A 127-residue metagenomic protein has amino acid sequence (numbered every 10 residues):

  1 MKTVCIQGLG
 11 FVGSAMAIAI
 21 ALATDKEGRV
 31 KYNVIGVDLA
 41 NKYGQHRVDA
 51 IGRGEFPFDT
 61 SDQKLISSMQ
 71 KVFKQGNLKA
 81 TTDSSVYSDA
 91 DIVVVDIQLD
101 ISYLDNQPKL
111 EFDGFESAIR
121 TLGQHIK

Functional and structural regions predicted by a protein language model:
M1-K127: Structural/interface elements that position substrates and couple domains in central-metabolism enzymes
